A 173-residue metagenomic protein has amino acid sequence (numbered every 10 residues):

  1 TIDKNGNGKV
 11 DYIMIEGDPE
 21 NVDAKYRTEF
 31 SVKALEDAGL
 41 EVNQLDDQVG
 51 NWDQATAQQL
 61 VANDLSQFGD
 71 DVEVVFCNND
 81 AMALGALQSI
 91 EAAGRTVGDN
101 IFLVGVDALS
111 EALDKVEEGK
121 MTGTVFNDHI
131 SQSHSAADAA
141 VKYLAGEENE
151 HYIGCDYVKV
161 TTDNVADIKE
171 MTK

Functional and structural regions predicted by a protein language model:
T1, M14-E16, D47, E118-I130: Short beta-strand elements at the ligand-binding edges of bilobed clamshell
D3, V32, E36-L40, A62-D70 (+4 more regions): Sec-exported extracytoplasmic/periplasmic mature domains
K4-V10: Acidic, glycine-anchored loop motifs typical of Ca2+
V10-P19, D23, K33-A34, A38 (+1 more regions): Hinge/cleft segment of the Venus flytrap/periplasmic-binding protein
I13, F102-V104, T122, V160: Structural detector of well-ordered beta-strand residues that form the stable sheet scaffold of enzyme domains
E20, A24, G50, Q54 (+2 more regions): Solvent-exposed, acidic/flexible segments
V22-E41, T56, L60, G85-S89 (+1 more regions): Short, solvent-exposed amphipathic alpha-helices that sit in or adjacent to ligand/effector-binding or catalytic
S31, D46-D114: Hydrophobic alpha-helical
